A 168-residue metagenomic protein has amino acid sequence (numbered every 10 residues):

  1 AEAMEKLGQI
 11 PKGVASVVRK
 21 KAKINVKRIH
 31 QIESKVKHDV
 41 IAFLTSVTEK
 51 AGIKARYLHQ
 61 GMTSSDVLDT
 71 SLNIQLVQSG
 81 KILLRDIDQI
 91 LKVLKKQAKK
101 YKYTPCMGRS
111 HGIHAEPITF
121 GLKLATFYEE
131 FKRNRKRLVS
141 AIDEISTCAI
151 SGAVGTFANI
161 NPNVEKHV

Functional and structural regions predicted by a protein language model:
A1-F157, N161-V168: A helix-coil-helix interface module used to build multimeric assemblies and to scaffold catalytic/cofactor sites
